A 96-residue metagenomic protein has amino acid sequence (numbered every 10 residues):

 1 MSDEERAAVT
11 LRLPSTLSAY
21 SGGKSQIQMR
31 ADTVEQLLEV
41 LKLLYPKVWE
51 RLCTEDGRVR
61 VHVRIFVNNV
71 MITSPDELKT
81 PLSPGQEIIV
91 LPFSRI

Functional and structural regions predicted by a protein language model:
M1-I96: Ubiquitin-like/PB1-type beta-grasp interaction modules and other compact soluble beta-rich domains
